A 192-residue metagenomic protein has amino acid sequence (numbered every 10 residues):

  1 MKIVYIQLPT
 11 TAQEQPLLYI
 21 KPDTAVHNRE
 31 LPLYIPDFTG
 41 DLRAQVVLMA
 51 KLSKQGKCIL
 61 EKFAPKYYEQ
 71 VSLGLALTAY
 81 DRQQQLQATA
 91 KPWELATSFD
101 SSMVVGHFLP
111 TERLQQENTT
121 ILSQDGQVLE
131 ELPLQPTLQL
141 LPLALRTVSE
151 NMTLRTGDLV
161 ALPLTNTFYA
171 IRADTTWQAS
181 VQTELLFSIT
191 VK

Functional and structural regions predicted by a protein language model:
M1-M152, L159, N166-K192: Catalytic-core "active-site belt" of small-molecule-metabolizing enzymes, emphasizing His/Asp/Glu-rich regions
